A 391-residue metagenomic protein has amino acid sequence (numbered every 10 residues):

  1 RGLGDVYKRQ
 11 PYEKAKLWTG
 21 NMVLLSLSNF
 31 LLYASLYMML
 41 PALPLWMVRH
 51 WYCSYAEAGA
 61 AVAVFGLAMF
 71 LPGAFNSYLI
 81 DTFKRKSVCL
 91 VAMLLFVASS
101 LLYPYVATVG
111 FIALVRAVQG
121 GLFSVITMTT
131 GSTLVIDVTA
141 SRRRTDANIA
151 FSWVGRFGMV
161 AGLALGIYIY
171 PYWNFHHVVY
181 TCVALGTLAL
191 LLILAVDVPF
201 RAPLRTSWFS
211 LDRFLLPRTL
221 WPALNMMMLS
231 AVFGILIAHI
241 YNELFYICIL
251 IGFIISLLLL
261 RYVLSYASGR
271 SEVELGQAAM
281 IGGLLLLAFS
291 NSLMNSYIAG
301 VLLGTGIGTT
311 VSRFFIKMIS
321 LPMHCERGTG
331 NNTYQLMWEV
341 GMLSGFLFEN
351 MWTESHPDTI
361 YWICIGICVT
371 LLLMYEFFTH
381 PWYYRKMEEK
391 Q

Functional and structural regions predicted by a protein language model:
R1-Y7: Short, small-residue-biased leader/transition segments that mark boundaries at the very start of proteins
A60-S77, I251-L260: Central cavity-lining transmembrane alpha-helices of secondary-active solute carriers, predominantly the Major
L71-A107: Conserved MFS/SLC helix-loop-helix module at the cytosolic interface between two early adjacent transmembrane helices
A117-V154: Cytoplasmic helix-loop-helix junction between adjacent transmembrane helices in 12-TM secondary transporters
S141-L194: Helix-loop-helix hairpin linking two adjacent transmembrane segments in secondary transporters
H177-A195, T359-P381: Symmetry-related core transmembrane helices of the 12-TM Major Facilitator Superfamily/SLC fold
R270-F314: C-terminal transmembrane helical hairpin of 12-TM major facilitator-type secondary transporters
P322-P357: A late C-terminal transmembrane helix in Major Facilitator Superfamily
